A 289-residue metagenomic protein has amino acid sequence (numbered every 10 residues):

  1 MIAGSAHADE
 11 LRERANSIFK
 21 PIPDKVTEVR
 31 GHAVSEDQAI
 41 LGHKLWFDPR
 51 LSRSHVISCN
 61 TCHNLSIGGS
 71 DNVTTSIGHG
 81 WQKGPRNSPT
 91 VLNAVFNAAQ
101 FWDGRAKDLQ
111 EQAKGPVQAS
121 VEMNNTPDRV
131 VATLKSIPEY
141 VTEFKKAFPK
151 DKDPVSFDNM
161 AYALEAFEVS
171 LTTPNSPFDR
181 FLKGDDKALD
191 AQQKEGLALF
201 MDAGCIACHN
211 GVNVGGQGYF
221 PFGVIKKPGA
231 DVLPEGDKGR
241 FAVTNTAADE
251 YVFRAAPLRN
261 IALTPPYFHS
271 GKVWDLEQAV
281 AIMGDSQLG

Functional and structural regions predicted by a protein language model:
D9-G115, D179-G289: Short glycine/threonine-rich turn/loop motifs
E28-G31, D48, Q118-S120, D128-V131 (+1 more regions): Second-shell loop/turn segments in exported
S52-R53, M123, P154-F157: Alpha-helix N-cap/helix-initiation sites
Q110, P127, V131, V141 (+2 more regions): An amphipathic alpha-helix signature
A113, V117-K135, E139-T142: A short, charged helix-loop
T133-D202, I206-G218: Extended surface/linker regions that mediate inter-domain or inter-protein docking in multi-component redox
